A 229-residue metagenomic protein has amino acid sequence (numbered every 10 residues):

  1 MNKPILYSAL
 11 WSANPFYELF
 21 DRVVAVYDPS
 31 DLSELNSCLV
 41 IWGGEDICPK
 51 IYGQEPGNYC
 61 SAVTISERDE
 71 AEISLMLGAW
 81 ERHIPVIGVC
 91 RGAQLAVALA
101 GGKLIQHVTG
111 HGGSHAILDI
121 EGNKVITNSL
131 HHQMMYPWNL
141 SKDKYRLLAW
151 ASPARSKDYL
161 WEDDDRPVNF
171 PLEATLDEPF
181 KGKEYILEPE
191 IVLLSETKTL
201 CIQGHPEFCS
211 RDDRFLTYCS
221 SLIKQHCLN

Functional and structural regions predicted by a protein language model:
M1-R91, A98-I105, T109-E196, Q203-N229: N-terminal beta1-alpha1 cap of cysteine-dependent amidohydrolase-like domains
